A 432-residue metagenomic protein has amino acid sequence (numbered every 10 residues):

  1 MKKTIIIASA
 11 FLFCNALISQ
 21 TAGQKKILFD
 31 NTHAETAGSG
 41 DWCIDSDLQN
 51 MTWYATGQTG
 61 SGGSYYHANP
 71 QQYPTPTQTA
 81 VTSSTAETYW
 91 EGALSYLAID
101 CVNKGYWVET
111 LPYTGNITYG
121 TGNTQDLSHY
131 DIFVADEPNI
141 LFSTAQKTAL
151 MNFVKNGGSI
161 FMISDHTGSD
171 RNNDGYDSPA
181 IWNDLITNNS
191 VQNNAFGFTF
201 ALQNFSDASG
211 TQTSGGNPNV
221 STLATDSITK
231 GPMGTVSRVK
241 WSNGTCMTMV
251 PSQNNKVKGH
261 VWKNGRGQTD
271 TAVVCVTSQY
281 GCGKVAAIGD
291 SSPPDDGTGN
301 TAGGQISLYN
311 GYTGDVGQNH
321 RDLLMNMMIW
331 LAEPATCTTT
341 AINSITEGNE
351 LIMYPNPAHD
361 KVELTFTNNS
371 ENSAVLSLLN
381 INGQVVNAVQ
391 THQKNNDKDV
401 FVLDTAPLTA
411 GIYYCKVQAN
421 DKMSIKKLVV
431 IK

Functional and structural regions predicted by a protein language model:
M1-G23, I342, V402, C415: Bacterial Sec-dependent N-terminal signal peptides
S19-Y130, D315, M325-A335: Aromatic-Pro/Gly-enriched surface loop or interdomain linker that acts as a lid/target-recognition segment
G23-H33, G38-M51, S227, G231-A335: A glycine-centered loop/beta-turn motif at secondary-structure junctions
D30-H33, L111-G115, A135-N139, I163-G168 (+2 more regions): Active-site-proximal beta-strand/loop segments in catalytic clefts of secreted hydrolases
Q72, H166-T271, V276-Q279: An acidic, glycine-rich "communication" segment
T79-D184, N188: Helical hinge/lid and interdomain linker segments adjacent to catalytic or ligand-binding clefts that mediate domain
C337-T340: Short, compositionally biased serine/threonine- and acidic-rich segments at solvent-exposed termini, linkers, or domain
I345-Y354, A358-K432: C-terminal outer-membrane/trafficking sorting elements
